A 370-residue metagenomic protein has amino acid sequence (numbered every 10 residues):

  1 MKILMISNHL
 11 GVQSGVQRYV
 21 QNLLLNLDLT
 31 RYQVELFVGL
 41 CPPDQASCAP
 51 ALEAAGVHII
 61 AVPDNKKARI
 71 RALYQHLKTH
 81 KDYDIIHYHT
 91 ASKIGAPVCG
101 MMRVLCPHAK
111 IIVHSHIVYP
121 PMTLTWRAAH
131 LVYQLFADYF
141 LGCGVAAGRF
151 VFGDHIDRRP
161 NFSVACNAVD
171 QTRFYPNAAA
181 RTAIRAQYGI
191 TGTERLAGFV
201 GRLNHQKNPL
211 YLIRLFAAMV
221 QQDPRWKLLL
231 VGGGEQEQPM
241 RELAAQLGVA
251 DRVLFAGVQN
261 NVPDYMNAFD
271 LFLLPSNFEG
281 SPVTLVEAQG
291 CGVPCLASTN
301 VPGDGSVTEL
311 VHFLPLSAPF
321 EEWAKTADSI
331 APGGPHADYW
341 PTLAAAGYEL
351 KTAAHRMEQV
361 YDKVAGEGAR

Functional and structural regions predicted by a protein language model:
L4-A72, N161, V360: N-terminal strand-loop element at the rim of the active site of nucleotide-sugar-dependent glycosyltransferases
R31-E35, A186-Q187, T191-R195, P209-F255 (+1 more regions): A conserved nucleotide-sugar
V38, P294-S298, G303: Short hydrophobic beta-strand element within catalytic cores of glycosyltransferases and related nucleotide-activated
Y88-A96, S115: Short His-centered aromatic/hydrophobic patch
A137-P176: A short, active-site helix/loop in glycosyltransferases that binds the activated sugar's phosphate group
Y175-I190: A short helix/loop element that forms part of the nucleotide-sugar donor recognition site in Leloir-type
V258, N277: Aromatic "clamp/platform" in nucleotide-sugar-dependent glycosyltransferases that forms part of the donor/acceptor
D304-G333: Change "using UDP/GDP/dTDP sugars" to "using nucleotide sugars
